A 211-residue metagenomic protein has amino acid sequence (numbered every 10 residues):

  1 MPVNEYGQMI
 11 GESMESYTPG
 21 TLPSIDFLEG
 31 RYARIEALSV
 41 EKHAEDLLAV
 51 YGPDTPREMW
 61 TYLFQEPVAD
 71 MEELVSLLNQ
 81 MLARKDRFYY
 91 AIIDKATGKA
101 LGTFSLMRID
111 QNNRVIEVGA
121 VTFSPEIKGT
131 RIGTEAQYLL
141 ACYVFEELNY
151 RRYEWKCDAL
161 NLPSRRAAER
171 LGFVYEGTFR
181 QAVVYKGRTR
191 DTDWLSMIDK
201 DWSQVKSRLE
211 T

Functional and structural regions predicted by a protein language model:
M1-T130, Y143, R188-T211: GNAT-family acyltransferases
G129-Y143, R166: Conserved acetyl-CoA-binding loop-helix of GNAT-fold acetyltransferases
E146-K156: Conserved GNAT acetyl-CoA-binding A-motif
W155-S164: Conserved beta-strand-loop-alpha-helix junction that forms the acyl-donor binding cleft
A167-A168, L195: Conserved active-site tyrosine of GNAT-family acetyltransferases
V174-R188: Conserved catalytic-core motifs of GNAT/GCN5-like acyltransferases
